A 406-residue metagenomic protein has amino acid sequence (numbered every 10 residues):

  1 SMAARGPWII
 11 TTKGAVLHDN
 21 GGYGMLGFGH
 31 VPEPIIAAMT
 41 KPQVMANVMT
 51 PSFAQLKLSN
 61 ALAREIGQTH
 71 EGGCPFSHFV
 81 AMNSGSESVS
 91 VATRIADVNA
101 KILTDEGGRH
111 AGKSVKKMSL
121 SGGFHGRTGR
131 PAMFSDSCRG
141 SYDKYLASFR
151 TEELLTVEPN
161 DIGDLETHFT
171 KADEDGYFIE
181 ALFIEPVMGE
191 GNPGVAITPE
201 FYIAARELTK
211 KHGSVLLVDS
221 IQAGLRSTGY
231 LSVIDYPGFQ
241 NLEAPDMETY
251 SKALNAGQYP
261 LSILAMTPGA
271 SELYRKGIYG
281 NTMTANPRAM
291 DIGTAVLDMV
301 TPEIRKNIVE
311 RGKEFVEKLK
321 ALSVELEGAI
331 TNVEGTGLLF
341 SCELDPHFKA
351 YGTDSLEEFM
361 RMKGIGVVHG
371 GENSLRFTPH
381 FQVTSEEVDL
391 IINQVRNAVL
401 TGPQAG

Functional and structural regions predicted by a protein language model:
V16-L103: Glycine-rich loop-to-alpha-helix module at the N-terminal edge of alpha/beta enzyme cores
V44, G269, R288-N307, Q382-E386: Amphipathic alpha-helix from the class-I
L56-L58, A256-P260, L264, G277-P302: PLP-dependent aminotransferase class I/II
A63-F183, M188, E200: PLP-dependent aspartate aminotransferase-fold enzymes
G129-P131, G238-L273, A285-M290: Active-site PLP attachment segment
E185-T198, G213-F239, A253: Conserved PLP phosphate-binding loop immediately N-terminal to the Schiff-base lysine helix in PLP-dependent enzymes
V300-P302, P379-G406: PLP-dependent enzyme catalytic core of the Aspartate aminotransferase-like
G312-E317, L326-F359, F381-T384: Conserved PLP-binding catalytic core of the aspartate aminotransferase-like
